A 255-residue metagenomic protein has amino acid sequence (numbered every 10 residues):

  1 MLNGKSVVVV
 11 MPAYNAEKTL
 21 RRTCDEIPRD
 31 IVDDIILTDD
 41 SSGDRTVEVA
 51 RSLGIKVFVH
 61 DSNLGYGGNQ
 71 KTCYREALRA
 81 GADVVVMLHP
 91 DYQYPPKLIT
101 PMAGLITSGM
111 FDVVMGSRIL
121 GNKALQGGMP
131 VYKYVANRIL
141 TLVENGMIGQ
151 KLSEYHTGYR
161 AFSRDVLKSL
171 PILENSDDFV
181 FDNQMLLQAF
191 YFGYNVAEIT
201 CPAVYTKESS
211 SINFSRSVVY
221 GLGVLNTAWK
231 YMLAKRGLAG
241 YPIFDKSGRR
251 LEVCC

Functional and structural regions predicted by a protein language model:
M1-E26: N-proximal low-complexity "stem/linker" segments adjacent to membrane-targeting elements
M1-N3, G149, L173-C255: Hydrophobic helical membrane-anchoring modules
K18-R22, D44-L53: Acidic helix N-cap motif at the loop->helix transition within catalytic regions of sugar-transfer enzymes
C24, P28, V32-S42: Short beta-strand/loop segment that forms part of the nucleotide-sugar
D33-I36, V47-A80: Conserved donor nucleotide-binding strand/loop of the catalytic core
S41, G65, Q93: A short, conserved beta-strand element in the Rossmann-like catalytic core that flanks the donor/metal-binding loop
S62-R79, P96-F179, T206-S215, L222-L225: Acceptor/aglycone-binding surface of glycosyltransferases and processive sugar-polymer synthases
A82-D91: Short beta-strand-to-loop acidic/aromatic patch adjacent to the donor-nucleotide binding site
